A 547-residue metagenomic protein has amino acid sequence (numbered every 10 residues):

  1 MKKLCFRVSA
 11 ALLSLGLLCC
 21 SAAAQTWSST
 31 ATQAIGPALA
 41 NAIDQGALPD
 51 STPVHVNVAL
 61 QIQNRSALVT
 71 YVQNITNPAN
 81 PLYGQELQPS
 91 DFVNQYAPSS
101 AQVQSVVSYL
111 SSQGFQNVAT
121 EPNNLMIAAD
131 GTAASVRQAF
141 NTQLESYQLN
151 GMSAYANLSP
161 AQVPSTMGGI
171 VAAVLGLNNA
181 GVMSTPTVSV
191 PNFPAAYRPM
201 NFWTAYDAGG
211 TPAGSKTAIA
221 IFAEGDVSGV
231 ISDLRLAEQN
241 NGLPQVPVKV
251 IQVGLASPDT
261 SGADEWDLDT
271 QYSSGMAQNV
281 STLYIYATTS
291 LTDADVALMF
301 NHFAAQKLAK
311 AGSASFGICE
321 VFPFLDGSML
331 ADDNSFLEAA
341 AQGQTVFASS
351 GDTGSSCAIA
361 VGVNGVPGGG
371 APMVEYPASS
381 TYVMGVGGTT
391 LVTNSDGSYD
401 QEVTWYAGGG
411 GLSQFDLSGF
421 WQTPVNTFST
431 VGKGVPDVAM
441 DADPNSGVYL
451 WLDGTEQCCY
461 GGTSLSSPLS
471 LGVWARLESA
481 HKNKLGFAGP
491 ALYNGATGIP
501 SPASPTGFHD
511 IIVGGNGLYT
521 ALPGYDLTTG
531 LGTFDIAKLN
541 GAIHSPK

Functional and structural regions predicted by a protein language model:
M1-F6: N-terminal secretory signal peptides that target proteins for export/translocation
S9-C20: Bacterial N-terminal signal peptides
Q25-N123, A128-G388, L412-G462, S467 (+3 more regions): Substrate-binding/charge-relay-adjacent region of secreted/lumenal peptidase catalytic domains
P377, W405, F420-W421, L450 (+3 more regions): Short clusters of hydrophobic/aromatic residues that line enzyme substrate/ligand-binding pockets
T390, V425, L471-W474, E478-L527 (+2 more regions): An often Trp-containing, charged/polar helix-loop segment at the C-terminal end of enzyme catalytic cores
V392-Y399: Short acidic, Gly/Pro-enriched loop/turn segments at secondary-structure junctions
D400, T404, L412-Q414: Extended ligand-binding clefts on enzyme/binding-domain cores
G411-Q414, S418-F420, A496-S504: Acidic, glycine-rich loop-and-strand cores that form catalytic or ligand-binding grooves in diverse globular domains
